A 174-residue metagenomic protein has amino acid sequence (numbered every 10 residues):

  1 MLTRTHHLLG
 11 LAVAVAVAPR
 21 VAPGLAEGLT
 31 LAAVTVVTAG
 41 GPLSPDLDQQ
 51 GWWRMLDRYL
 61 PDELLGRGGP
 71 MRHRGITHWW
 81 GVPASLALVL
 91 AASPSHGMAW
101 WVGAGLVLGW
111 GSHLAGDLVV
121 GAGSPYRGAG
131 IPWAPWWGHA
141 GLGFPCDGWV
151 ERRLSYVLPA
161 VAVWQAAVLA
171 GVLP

Functional and structural regions predicted by a protein language model:
M1-P174: N-terminal membrane-targeting hydrophobic helices
